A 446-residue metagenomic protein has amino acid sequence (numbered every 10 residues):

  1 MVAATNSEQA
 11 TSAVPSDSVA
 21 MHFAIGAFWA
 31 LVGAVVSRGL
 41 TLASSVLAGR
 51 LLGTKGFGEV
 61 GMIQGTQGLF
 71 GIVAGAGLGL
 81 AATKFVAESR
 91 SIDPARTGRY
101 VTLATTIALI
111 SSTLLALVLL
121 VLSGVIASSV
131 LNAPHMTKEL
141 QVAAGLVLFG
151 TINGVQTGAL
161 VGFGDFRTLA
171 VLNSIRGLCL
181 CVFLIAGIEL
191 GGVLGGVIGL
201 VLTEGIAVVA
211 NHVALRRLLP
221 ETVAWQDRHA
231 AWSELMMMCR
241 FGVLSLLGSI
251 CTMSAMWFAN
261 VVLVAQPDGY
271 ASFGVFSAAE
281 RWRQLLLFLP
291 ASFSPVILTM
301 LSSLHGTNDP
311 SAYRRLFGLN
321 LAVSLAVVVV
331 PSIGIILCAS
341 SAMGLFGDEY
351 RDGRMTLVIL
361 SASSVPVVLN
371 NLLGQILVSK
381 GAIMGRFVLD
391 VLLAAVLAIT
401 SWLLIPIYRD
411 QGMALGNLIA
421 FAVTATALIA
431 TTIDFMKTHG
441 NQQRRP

Functional and structural regions predicted by a protein language model:
V2-F23, L200, N211-M256, M300 (+2 more regions): Interhelical loop/hinge segments that connect adjacent transmembrane helices in multipass membrane
A3-N6, V19-L80, A116, L120 (+6 more regions): Signature of the first transmembrane helix
I25-L42, R176, L200-N211, L215 (+3 more regions): Transmembrane helical elements of multi-pass membrane transporters/channels
A48-L69, T137, S233-S245, V262-R283 (+2 more regions): Interfacial/gating helices of multi-pass transporter permease domains
A76-I92, V161-G162, P220-V223, A279 (+3 more regions): Helix-loop junctions and terminal segments of transmembrane helices in multi-pass membrane transport/translocation
S123-A143, Y270, P310, I336-V365: Interfacial segments at transmembrane-helix termini and the short loops linking adjacent helices
T137, Q141, A170-L219, L393-V396 (+1 more regions): Hydrophobic alpha-helical transmembrane segments
L148-N173, A362-L392: Membrane-interface junctions at transmembrane-helix termini in multi-pass inner-membrane proteins
